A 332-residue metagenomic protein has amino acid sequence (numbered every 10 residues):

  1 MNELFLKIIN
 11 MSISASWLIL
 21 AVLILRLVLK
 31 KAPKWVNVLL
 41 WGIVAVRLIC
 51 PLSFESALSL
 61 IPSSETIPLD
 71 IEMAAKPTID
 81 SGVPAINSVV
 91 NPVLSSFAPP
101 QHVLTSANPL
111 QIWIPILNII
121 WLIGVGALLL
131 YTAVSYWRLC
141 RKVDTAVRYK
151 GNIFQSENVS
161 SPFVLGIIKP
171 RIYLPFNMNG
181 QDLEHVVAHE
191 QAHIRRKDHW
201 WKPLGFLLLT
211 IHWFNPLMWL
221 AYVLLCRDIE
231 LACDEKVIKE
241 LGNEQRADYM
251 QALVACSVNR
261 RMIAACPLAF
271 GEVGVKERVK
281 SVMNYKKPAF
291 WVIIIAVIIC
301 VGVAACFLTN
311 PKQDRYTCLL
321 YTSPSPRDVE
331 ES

Functional and structural regions predicted by a protein language model:
M1-L130, V134, I167, K312-L320: Hydrophobic membrane-embedded segments
R47, A146-S160: Membrane-cytosol interface motif
I49, P288-P311: Internal/C-terminal transmembrane anchor helices
F163-G180: Active-site scaffold of zinc-dependent metalloenzymes
H185-K197: Active-site recognition of the HExxH zinc-binding catalytic motif
R195-R196, L220-E277, N284: Short helix/loop segments within enzyme catalytic domains that coordinate or immediately flank catalytic cofactors
R196-L224: Post-HEXXH active-site segment of zinc metalloproteases
Y321-D328: Conserved small/polar residues in nucleotide/adenosyl-binding loops
